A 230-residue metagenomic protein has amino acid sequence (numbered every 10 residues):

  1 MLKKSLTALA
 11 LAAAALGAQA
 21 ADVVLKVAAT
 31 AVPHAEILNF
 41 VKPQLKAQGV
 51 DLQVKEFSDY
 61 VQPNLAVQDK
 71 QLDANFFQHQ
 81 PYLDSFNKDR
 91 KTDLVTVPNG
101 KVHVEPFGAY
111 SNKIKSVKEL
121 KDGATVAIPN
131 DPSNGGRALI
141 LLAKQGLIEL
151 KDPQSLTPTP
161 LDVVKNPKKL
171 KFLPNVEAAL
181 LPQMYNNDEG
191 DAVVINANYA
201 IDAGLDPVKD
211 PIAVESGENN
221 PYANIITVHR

Functional and structural regions predicted by a protein language model:
M1-A20: Gram-negative bacterial Sec-dependent N-terminal signal peptides
A18-K26, L45-K46, V117-G123: Immediate post-signal peptide segment of exported/extracytoplasmic ligand-binding proteins
A21-V32, V50-E56, T125-V126: Short, well-ordered beta-strand elements
K55-L65, Q154-Q183: Short helix-initiation/N-cap motifs at beta->coil->alpha
E56-Y60, N75-D84, V176-A178, D188-G190 (+1 more regions): Beta->alpha turn/N-cap motifs
Q68-Q78, A124, L147, K169-L170 (+1 more regions): Alpha-to-beta junction loops
S85-P98, I114, D202-V214: Ligand-binding "clamshell"
P106-V117, Y222-R230: A bilobed periplasmic-binding-protein/Venus flytrap-type ligand-binding module shared by bacterial periplasmic
